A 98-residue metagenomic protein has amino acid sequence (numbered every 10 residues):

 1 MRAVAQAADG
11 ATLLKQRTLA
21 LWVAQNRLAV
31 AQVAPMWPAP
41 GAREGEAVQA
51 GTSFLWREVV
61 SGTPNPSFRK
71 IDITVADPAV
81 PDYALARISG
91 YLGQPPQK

Functional and structural regions predicted by a protein language model:
V4-K98: Flexible, low-complexity segments enriched in proline/glycine/serine and punctuated by aromatic residues
